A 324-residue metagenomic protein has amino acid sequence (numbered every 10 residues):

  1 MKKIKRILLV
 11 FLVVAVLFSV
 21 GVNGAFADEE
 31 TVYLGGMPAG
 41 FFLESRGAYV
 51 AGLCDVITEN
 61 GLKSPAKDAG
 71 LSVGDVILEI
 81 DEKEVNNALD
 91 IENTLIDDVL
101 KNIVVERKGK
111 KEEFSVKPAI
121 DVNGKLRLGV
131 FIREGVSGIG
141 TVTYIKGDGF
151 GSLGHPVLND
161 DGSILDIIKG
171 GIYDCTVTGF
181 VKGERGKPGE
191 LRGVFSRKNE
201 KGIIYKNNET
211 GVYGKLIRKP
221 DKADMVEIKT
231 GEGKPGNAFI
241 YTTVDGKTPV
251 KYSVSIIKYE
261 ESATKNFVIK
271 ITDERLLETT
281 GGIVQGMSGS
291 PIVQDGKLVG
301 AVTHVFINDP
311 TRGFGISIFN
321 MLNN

Functional and structural regions predicted by a protein language model:
M1-F11: Bacterial N-terminal signal peptides that target proteins for export
V10-S19: Bacterial N-terminal signal peptides
F18-M37: Sec-dependent signal peptide cleavage junction
E29, M37-A39, S72, E92-V130: PDZ-domain C-terminal substructure recognizer with occasional recognition of PDZ-binding tails
M37-S72: PDZ/PDZ-like groove recognition
A66-A88, I292-Q294, V299-G300, H304: Conserved PDZ fold ligand-binding element
E79-K110, D309-T311, I316-N320: PDZ domains, with a preference for the canonical peptide-binding region formed by the helix
I120-G281, Q285, Q294-D295, T303 (+1 more regions): Serine endopeptidase catalytic core focused on the charge-relay Asp
